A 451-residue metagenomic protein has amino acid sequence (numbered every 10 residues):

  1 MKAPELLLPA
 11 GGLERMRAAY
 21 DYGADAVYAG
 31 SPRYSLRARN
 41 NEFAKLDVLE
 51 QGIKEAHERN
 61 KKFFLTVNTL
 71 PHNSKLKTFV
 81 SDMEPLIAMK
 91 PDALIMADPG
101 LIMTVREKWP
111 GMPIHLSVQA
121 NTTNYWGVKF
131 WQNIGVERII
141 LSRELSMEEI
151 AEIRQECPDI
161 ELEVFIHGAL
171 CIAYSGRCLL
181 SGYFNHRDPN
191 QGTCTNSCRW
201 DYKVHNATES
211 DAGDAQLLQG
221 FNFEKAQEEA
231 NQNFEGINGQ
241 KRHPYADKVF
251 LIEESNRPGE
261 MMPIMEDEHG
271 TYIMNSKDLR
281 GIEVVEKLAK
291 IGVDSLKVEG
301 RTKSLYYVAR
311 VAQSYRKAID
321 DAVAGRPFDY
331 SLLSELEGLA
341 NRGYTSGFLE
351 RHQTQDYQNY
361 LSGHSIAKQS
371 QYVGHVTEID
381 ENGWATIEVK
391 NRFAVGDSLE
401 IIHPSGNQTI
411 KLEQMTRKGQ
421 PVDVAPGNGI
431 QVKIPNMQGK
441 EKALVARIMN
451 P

Functional and structural regions predicted by a protein language model:
M1-Y22, A26-A38, G52-I53, R59-K77 (+4 more regions): Surface-exposed amphipathic alpha-helical tracts and adjacent flexible/coil segments at the periphery of soluble enzymes
E42-V48, K77-D82: Charged helix-capping and loop-helix junction motifs
E50, F63, D82, A97: Phosphodiester-processing cores and adjacent nucleic acid-binding clamps
M83-M89: An active-site-proximal structural segment forming one wall of the substrate-binding cleft that immediately precedes
G100-L101: Alpha-helix capping/helix-boundary segments
W109: Conserved phosphotransfer cores of two-component systems
N124-W126: Conserved nucleotide-cofactor-binding alpha/beta core module
